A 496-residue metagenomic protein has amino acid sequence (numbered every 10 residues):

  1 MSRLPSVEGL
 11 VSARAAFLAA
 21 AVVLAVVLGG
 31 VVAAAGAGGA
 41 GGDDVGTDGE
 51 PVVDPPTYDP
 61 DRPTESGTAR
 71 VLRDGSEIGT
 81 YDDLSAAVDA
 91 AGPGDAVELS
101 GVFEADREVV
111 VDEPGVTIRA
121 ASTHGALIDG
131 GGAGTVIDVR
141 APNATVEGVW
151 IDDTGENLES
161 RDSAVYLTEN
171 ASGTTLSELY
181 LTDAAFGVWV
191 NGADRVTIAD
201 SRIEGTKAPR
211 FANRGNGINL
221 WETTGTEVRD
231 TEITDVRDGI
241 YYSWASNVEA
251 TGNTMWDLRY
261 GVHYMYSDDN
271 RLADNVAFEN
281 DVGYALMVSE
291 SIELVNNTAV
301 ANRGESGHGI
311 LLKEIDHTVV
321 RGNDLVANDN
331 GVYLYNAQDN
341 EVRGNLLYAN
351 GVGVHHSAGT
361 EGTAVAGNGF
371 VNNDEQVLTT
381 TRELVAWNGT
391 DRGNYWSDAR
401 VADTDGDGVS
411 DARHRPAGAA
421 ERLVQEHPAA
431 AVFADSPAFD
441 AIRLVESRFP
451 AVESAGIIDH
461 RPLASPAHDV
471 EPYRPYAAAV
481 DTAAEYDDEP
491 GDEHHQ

Functional and structural regions predicted by a protein language model:
M1-G67, G79, A87, I118 (+3 more regions): Secretory targeting signatures
T64, A69-E104, E108: Acidic Gly/Asp/Thr-rich repetitive segments characteristic of extracellular carbohydrate-active and adhesion proteins
G92, E113-P114, T123, G132 (+23 more regions): Parallel beta-helix/beta-solenoid
E104-R119, L127-E147, D152-S172, W189-N191: Extracellular beta-strand-rich solenoid/capping regions of secreted or surface-exposed proteins that bind or remodel
G125-L127, I151-L167, T174, I203-W221 (+7 more regions): Acidic/polar low-complexity surface segments
A402-D411: Acidic, glycine-anchored loop motifs typical of Ca2+
